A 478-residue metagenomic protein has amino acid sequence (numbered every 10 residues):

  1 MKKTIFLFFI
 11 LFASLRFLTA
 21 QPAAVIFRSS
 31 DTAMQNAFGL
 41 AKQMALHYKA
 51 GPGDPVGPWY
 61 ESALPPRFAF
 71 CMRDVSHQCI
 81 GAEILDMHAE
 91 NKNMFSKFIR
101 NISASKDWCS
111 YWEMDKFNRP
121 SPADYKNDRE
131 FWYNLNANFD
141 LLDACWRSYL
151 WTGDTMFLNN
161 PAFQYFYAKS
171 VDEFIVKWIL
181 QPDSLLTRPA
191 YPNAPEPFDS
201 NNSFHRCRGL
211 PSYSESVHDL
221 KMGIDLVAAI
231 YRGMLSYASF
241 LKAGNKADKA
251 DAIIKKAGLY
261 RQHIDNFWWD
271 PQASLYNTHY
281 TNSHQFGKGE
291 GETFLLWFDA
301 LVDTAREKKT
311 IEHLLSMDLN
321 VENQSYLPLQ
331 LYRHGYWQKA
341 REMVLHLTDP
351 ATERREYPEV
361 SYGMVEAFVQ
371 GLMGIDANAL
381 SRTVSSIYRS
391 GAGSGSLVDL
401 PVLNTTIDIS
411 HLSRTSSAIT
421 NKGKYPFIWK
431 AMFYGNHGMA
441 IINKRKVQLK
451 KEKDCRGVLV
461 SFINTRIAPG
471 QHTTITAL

Functional and structural regions predicted by a protein language model:
M1-Q21: Bacterial Sec-dependent N-terminal signal peptides
L18-A69, L150, T155-V176, L241-A243 (+7 more regions): Acidic/polar, glycine-enriched structural segments that form the non-catalytic walls/loops of the carbohydrate-binding
P22-Q43, F98-S110, L150-I224, A252-K255 (+3 more regions): Active-site acid/base region of carbohydrate-active enzymes
I26, Q338-L478: Non-catalytic C-terminal accessory modules of carbohydrate-active enzymes
S29, N36-G39, F68-S103, Y165 (+5 more regions): Active-site core of glycosidic bond-cleaving carbohydrate-active enzymes
Y48, F298-D299, L412: Structured loops at beta-to-helix junctions and adjacent beta-edge loops in soluble globular domains
V56-G57, S62-F68, S110-D140, T155 (+2 more regions): The feature captures the catalytic groove of carbohydrate-active enzymes
P58, D86-N159, Q164-Y191, V321-L327 (+2 more regions): Helix-terminus loop motifs that line ligand-binding clefts
